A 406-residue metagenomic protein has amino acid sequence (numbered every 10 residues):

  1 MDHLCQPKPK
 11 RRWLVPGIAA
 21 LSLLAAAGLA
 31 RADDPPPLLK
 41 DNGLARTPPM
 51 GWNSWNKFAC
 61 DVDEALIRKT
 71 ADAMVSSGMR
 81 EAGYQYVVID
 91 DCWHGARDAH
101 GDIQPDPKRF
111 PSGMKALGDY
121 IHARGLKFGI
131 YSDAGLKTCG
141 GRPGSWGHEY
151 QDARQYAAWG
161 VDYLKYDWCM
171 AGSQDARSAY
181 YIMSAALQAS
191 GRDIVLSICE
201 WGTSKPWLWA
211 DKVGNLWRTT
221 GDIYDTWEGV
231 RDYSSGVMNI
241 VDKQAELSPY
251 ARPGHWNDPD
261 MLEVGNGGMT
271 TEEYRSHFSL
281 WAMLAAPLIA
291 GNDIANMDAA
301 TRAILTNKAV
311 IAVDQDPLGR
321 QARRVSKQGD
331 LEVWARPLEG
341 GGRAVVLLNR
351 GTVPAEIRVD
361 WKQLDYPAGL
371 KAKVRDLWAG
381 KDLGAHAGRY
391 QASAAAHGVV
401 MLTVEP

Functional and structural regions predicted by a protein language model:
P16-A26: Bacterial N-terminal signal peptides
D33-E64, R68, A73: N-terminal module-boundary/linker segments of secreted carbohydrate-active enzymes
P48-S54, G83-D90, K127-S132, D162-D167 (+7 more regions): Structural recognition of the beta-strand scaffold that forms the well-ordered cores of secreted hydrolase catalytic
T70, M74-S173: Aromatic-lined carbohydrate-binding/catalytic grooves of carbohydrate-active enzymes
H148-Q151, D193-D293: Glycan-recognition surfaces
S276-V325: Catalytic cores of secreted or luminal carbohydrate-active enzymes
W281-L284, I289-G291, K327-Y366: Carbohydrate-binding surface patches
G384-P406: C-terminal beta-strand-rich structural cap/linker in extracellular carbohydrate-active enzymes
